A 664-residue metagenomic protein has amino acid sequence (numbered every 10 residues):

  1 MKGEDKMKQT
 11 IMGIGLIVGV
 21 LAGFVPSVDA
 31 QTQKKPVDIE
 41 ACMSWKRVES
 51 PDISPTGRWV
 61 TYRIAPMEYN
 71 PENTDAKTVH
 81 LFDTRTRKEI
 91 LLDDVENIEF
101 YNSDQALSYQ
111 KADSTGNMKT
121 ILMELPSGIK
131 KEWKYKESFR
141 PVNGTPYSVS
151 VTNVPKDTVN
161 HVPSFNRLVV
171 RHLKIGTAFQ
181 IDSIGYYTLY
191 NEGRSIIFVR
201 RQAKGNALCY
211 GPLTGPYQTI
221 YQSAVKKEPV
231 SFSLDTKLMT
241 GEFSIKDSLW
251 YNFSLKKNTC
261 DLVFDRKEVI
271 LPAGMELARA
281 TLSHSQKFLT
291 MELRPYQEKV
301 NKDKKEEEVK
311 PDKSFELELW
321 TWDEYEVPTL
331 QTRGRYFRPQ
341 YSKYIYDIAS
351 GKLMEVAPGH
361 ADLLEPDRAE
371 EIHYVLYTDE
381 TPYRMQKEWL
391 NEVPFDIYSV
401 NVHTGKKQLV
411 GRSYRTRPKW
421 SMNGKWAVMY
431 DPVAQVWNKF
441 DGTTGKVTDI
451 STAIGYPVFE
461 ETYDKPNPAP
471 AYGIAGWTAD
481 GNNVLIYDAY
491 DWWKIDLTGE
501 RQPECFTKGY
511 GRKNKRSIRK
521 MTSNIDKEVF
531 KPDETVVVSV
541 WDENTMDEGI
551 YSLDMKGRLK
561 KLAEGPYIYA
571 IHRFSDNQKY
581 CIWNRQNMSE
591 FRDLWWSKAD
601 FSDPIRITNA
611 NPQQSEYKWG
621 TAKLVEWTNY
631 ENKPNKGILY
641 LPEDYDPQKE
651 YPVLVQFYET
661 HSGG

Functional and structural regions predicted by a protein language model:
M1-K6: Short, Lys/Arg-enriched N-terminal segments with co-localized hydrophobic residues within the first ~10-30 amino acids
I14-G23: Bacterial N-terminal signal peptides
L21-A22, I121, P647: Residue-level detector of alpha-helical hydrophobic segments embedded in or interacting with membranes
A30-C581, Q586-R592, W596-S597, Y617-W619 (+1 more regions): Beta-propeller folds
A570-G664: Serine-hydrolase catalytic core recognition
